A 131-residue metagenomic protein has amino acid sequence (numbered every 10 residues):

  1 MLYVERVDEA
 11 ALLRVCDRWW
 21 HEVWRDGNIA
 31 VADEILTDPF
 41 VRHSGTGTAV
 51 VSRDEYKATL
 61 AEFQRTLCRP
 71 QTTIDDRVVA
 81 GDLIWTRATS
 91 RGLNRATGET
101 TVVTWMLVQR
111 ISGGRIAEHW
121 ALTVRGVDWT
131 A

Functional and structural regions predicted by a protein language model:
M1-R14, H21-W24, V41-H43, G47-V50 (+1 more regions): A beta-strand edge to alpha-helix "cap/lid" segment located at domain peripheries
D26-H43: Short, well-ordered alpha-helical segments enriched in acidic and aromatic residues
